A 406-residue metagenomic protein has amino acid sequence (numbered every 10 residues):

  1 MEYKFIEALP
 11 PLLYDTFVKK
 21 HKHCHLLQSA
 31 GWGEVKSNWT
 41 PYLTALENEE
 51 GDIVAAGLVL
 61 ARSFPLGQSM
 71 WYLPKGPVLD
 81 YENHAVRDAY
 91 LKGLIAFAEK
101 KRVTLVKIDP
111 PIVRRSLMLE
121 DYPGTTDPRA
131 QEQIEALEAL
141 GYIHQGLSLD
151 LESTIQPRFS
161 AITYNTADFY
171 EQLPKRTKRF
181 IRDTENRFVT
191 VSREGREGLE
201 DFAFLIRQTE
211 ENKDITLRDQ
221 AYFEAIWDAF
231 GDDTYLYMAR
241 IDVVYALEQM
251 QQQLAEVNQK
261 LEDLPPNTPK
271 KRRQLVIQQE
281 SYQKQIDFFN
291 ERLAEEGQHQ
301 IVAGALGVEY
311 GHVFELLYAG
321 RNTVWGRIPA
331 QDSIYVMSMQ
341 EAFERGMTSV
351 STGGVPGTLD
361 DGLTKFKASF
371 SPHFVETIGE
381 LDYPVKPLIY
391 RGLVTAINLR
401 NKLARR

Functional and structural regions predicted by a protein language model:
I6-E50, V54-G67, R115, E120 (+3 more regions): A conserved beta-strand-loop-helix scaffold within acyl/acetyltransferase catalytic domains
E7-A8, L119-D168, E344-R406: Active-site/acyl-donor-binding loops of N-acyltransferases
Y72: Catalytic phosphate/metal-binding cores of nucleic-acid and nucleotide-processing enzymes, i.e., regions that mediate
K75-N83, Y122-P123: The substrate-binding groove and active-site-proximal loops of carbohydrate-active enzymes, especially glycoside
L79-A85, P356-D360: Acidic-and-aromatic substrate-binding clefts and catalytic sites of carbohydrate-active enzymes
H84-A96, R327-Q340: Conserved acetyl-CoA-binding loop-helix of GNAT-fold acetyltransferases
E99-L119, F343-G354: Conserved GNAT acetyl-CoA-binding A-motif
G320-P329, G354-T358: Short, contiguous acidic/charged loop-to-helix segments that flank catalytic cores in large enzymes
